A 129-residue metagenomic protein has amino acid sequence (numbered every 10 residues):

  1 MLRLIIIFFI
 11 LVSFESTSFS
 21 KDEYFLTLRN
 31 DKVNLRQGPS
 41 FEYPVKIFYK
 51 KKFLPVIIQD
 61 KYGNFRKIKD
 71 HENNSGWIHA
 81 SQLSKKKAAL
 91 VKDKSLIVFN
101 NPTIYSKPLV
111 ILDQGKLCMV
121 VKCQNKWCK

Functional and structural regions predicted by a protein language model:
L4-F14: Sec-dependent N-terminal signal peptides
S18-Q37, I47-K52, Q59-C128: SH3-family beta-barrel domains
P44: Catalytic beta-strand/loop cores that center a nucleophilic Ser/Cys/Thr and support acyl-enzyme chemistry
